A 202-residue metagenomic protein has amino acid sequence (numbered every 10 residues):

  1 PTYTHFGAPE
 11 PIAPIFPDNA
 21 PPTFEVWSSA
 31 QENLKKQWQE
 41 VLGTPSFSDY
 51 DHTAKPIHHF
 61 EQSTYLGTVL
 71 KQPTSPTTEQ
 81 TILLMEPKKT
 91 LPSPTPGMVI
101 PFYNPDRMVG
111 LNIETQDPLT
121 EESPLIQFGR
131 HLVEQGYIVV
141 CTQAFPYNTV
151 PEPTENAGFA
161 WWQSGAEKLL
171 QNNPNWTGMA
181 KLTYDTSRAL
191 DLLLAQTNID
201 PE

Functional and structural regions predicted by a protein language model:
P1-F6, D49, T154-W161: Short, functional N-terminal and low-complexity linear motifs
P1-T44: N-terminal pre-domain segments of enzymes
P11-I15, H58, W162-K168: Short amphipathic alpha-helical segments, especially helix-boundary/capping motifs
P22-T23, T78, L182: Generic detector of short, well-ordered, non-transmembrane alpha-helical segments enriched in hydrophobic residues
N33, M85, A189-L192: Short alpha-helical scaffold segments that flank and stabilize functional sites
E40-G97, G129: N-terminal cap/lid segment of alpha/beta-hydrolase-fold proteins
S93-P94, V99-D200: Cap/lid segment of the alpha/beta-hydrolase catalytic domain
